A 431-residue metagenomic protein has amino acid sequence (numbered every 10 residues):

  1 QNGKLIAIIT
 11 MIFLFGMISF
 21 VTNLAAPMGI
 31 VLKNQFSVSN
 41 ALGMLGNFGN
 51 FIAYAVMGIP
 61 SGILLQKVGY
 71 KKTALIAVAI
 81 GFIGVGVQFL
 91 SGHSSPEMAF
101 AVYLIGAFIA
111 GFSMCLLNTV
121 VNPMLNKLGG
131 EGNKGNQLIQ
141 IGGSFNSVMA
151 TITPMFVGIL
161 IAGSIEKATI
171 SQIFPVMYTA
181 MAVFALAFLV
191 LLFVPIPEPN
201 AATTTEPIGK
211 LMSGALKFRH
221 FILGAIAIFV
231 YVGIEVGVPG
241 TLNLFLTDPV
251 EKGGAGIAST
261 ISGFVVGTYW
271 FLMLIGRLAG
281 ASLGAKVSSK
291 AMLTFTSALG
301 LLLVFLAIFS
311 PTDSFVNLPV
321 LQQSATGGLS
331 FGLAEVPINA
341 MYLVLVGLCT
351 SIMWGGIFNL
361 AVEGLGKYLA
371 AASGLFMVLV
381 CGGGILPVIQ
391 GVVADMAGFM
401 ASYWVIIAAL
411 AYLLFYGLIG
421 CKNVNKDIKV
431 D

Functional and structural regions predicted by a protein language model:
I6-V38, N118-N122, V238-L246: Extracytoplasmic
A25-G29, T153, L216-W270: Extracytoplasmic gate region of multi-pass secondary transporters
L45-L65, G267-A279, G382-I385: Central cavity-lining transmembrane alpha-helices of secondary-active solute carriers, predominantly the Major
V56-A101: Conserved MFS/SLC helix-loop-helix module at the cytosolic interface between two early adjacent transmembrane helices
M57-K72, I161, I275-S289, A394: Helix-to-loop junctions at the C-terminal end of transmembrane segments in multipass secondary transporters
A79-E97, L299-G332: C-terminal ends and interior cores of transmembrane alpha-helices in multi-pass membrane transporters/permeases
L116-G130, T326, T350-G366: Intracellular juxtamembrane helix-capping segments at the cytosolic ends of symmetry-related transmembrane helices
G135-P195: Helix-loop-helix hairpin linking two adjacent transmembrane segments in secondary transporters
